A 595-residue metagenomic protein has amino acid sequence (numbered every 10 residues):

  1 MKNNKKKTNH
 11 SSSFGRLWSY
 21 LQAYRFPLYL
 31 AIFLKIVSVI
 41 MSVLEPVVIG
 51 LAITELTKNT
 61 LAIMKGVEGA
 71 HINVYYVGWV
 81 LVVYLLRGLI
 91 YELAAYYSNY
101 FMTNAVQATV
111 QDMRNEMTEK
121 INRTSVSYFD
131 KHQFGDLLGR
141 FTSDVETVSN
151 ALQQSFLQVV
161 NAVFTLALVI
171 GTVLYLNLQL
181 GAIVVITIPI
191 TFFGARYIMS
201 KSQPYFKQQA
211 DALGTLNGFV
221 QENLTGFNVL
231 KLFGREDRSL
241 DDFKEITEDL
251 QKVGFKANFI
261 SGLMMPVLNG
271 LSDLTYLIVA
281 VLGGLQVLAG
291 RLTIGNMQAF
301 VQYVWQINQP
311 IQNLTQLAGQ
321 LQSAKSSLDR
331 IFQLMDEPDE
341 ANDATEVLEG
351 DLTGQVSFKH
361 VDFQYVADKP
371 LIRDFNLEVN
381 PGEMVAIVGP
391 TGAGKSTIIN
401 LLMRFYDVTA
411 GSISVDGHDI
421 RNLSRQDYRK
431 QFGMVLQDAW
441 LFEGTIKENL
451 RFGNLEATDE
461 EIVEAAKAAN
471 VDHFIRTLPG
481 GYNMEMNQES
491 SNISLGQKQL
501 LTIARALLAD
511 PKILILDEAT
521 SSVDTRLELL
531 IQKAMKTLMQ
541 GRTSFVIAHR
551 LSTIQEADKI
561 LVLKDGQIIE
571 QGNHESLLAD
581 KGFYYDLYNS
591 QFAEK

Functional and structural regions predicted by a protein language model:
K2, G350-K595: ABC-type nucleotide-binding domain
H10, F33-L34, M41-T54, L85-F134 (+11 more regions): Juxtamembrane helix-loop junctions of ABC transporter transmembrane domains
H10-R25, L137: A short amphipathic helical element positioned immediately N-terminal to and/or at the very start of a transmembrane
A23, P27-I40, Q154-Q208, V279-L292 (+1 more regions): Transmembrane helices of ABC transporter permease
A23-F26, V126-S127, V145-L152, F156 (+7 more regions): An intracellular "coupling" helix at the cytosolic face of ABC transporter transmembrane type-1 domains
L28-A94, Y175-Q179, G290-I294: Transmembrane helix-loop-helix hairpins at lipid-water interfaces of multipass membrane proteins, especially the type-1
I121, F243, I331, F358-H360: Conserved catalytic Walker-motif region of ABC-type ATPase nucleotide-binding domains
A212, R235, F259, Y276 (+2 more regions): Cytosolic ends of transmembrane helices, especially the final helix of ABC transmembrane type-1 domains
